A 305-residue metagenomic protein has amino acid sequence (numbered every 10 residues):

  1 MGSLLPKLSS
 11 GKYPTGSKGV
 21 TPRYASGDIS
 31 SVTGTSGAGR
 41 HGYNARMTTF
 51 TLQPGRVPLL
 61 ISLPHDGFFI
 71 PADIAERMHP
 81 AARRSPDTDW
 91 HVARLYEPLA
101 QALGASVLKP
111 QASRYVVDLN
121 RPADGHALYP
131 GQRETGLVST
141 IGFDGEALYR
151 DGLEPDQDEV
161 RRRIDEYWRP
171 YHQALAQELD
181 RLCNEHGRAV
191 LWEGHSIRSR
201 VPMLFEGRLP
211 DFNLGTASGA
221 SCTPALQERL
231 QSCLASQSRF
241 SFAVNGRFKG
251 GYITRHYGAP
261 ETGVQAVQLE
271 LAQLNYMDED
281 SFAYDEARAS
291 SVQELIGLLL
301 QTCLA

Functional and structural regions predicted by a protein language model:
M1-L4, R56: Terminal low-complexity, poorly structured segments
S3, S9-Y13, S17, R23-S26 (+2 more regions): Low-acidity, Ser/Thr- and Arg-rich intrinsically disordered low-complexity segments
S17, P22, D28-S31, R121 (+2 more regions): Alpha-helical transmembrane segments and their juxtamembrane interfaces
G39: Conserved N-terminal helical subregion
G42-L191, S196-A305: N-terminal catalytic or cofactor-binding beta/alpha core of small enzyme domains
